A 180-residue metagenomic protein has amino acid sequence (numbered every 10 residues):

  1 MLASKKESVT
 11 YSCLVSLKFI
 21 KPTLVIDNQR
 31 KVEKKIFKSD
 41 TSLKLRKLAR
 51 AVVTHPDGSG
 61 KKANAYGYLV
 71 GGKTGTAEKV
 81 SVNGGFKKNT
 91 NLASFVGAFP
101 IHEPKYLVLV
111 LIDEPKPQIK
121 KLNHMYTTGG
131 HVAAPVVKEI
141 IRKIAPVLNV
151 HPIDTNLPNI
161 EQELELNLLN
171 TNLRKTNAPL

Functional and structural regions predicted by a protein language model:
M1-K34, D40, R46-A49, V53-N149: Active-site beta-strand/loop architecture of penicillin-binding DD-peptidases
T23-N28, L148-N172: Conserved catalytic/cofactor-binding microenvironments
S42-A51, N159-L180: Acidic, Ser/Thr-rich low-complexity intrinsically disordered segments
